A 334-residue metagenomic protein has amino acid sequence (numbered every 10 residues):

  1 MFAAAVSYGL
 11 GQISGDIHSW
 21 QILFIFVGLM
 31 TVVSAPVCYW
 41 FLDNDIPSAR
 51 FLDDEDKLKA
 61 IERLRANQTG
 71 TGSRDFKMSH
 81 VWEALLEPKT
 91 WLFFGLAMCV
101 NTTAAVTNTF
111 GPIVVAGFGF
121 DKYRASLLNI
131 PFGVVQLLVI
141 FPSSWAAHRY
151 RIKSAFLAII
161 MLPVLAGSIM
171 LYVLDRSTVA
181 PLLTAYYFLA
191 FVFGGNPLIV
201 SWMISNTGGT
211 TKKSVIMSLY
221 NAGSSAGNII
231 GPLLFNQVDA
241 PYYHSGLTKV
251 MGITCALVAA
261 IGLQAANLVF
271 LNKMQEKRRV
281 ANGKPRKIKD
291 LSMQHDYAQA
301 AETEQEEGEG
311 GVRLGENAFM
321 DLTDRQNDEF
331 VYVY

Functional and structural regions predicted by a protein language model:
M1-S19, F24-T31, M217-G231: Glycine-rich segments within core transmembrane alpha-helices of 12-TM secondary carriers
A3, G194-G209, M217: Intracellular juxtamembrane helix-capping segments at the cytosolic ends of symmetry-related transmembrane helices
G11, L138-I152, D239: Helix-to-loop junctions at the C-terminal end of transmembrane segments in multipass secondary transporters
G11-L86, S245, V250-L291: Central mid-sequence intracellular linker of multi-pass
G28-C38, A97, M161, L165-S168 (+3 more regions): A generic transmembrane-helix signature of 12-TM secondary carrier transporters
R50-F110, G117-F120, A300-Y334: Flexible cytoplasmic loops linking transmembrane helices in multi-pass membrane transporters
S79-W145, N196, V200, S214 (+1 more regions): Extracytoplasmic gate region of multi-pass secondary transporters
Y150-I199: C-terminal transmembrane helical hairpin of 12-TM major facilitator-type secondary transporters
